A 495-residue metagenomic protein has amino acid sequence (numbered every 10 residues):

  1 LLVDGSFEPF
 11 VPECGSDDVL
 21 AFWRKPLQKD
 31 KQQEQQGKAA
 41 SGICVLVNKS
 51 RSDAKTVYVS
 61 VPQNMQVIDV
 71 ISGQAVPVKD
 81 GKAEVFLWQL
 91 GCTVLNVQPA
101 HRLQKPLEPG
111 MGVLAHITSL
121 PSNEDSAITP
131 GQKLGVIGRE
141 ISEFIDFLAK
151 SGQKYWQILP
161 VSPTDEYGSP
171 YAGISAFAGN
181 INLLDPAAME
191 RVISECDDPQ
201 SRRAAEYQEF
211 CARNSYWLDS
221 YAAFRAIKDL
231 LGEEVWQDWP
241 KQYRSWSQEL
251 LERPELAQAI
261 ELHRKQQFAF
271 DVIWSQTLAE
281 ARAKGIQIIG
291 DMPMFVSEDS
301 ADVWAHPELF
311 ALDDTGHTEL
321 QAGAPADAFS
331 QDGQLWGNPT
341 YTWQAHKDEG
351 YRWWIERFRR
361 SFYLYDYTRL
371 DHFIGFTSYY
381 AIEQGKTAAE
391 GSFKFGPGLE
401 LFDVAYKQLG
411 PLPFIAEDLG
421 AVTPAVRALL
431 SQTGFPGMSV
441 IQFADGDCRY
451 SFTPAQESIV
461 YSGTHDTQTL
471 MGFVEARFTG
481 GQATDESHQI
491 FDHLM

Functional and structural regions predicted by a protein language model:
L1, R24, N48-K49, K55 (+1 more regions): Conserved alpha/beta catalytic core and glycan-binding cleft of carbohydrate-active enzymes
L1-I43, K49-T56: Glycan-recognition and catalytic regions of carbohydrate-active enzymes
K79-K105: C-terminal beta-strand-rich structural cap/linker in extracellular carbohydrate-active enzymes
P106-P307, L312: Acidic/aromatic-lined carbohydrate-recognition and catalytic surfaces of CAZymes acting on diverse glycans
M111-A115, W156-Q157, I288-G290, T368 (+3 more regions): Hydrophobic faces of well-ordered beta-strands that scaffold small-molecule active sites in alpha/beta enzyme cores
Y171-V192, V303-A328, S392-L401, F435-D445: Acidic, His- and aromatic-enriched active-site or binding-groove loops in soluble protein domains that engage sugars
R202, G285-R352, R357-R360, L364 (+1 more regions): Substrate-binding/active-site clefts of carbohydrate-active enzymes
F270-E280, E349-F435: Active-site neighborhood of glycoside hydrolase catalytic domains
